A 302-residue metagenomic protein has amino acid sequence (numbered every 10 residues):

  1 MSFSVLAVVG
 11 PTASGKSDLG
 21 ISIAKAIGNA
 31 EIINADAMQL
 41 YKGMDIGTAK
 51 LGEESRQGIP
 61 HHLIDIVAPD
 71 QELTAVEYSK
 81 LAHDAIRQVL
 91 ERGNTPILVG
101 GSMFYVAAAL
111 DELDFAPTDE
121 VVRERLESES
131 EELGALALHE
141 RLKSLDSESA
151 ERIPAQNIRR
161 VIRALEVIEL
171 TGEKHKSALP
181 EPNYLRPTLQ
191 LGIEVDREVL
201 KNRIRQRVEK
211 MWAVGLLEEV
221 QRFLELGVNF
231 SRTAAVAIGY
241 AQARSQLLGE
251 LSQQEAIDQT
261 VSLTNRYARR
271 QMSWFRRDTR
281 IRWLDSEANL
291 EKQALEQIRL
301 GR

Functional and structural regions predicted by a protein language model:
M1-R302: Phosphate/pyrophosphate-binding catalytic cores of soluble transferases and nucleic-acid-acting enzymes
